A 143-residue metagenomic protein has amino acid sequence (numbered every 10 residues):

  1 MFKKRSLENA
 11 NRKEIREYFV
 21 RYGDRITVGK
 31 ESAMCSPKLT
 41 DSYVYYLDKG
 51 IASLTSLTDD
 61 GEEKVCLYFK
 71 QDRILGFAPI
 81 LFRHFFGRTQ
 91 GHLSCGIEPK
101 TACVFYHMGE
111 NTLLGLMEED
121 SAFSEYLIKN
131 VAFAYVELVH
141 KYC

Functional and structural regions predicted by a protein language model:
M1-K30, I74, P79-F86: Cyclic nucleotide-binding regulatory module and flanking cytosolic helices
K3-R16, L54-F69, L114-E118: A broad, low-specificity signal for short, low-complexity segments enriched in glycine/proline and polar/charged
R25, S53, L75, A122-F123 (+1 more regions): A general structural signal for well-ordered secondary-structure junctions
S32-P99: Cyclic nucleotide-binding regulatory domains
T112-C143: A small-molecule sensor/coupling module
